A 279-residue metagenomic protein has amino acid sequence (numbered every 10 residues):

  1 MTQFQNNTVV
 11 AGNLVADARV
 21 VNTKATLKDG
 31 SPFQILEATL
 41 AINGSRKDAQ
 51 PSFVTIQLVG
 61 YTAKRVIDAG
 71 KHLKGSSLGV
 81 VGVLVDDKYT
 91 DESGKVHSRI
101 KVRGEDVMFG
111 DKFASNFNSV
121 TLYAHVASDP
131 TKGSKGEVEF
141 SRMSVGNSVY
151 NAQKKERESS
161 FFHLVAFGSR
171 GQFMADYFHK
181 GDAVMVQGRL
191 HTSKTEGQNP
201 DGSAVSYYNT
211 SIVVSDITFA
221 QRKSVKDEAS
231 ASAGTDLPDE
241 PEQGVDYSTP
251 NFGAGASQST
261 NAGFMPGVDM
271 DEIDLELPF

Functional and structural regions predicted by a protein language model:
M1-Q5, L73-M108: OB/S1-fold single-stranded nucleic-acid-binding modules and their adjacent gly/ser/pro-rich low-complexity linkers
M1-T8, A18-S31, S45-Q50, R65-D68 (+7 more regions): Acidic, gly/ser/pro-rich intrinsically disordered tails
V9-A16, L40, K74-D86, G104 (+3 more regions): OB-fold and OB-like beta-barrel modules that bind single-stranded nucleic acids
T23, A38, K194: Short histidine
E37-I42, T55-L58, V102-R103, R142-N147 (+2 more regions): Short, acidic/hydrophobic/Gly-rich beta-strand patch recurrent on exposed beta strands that often constitutes part
V59-T90, F167-Q198: Beta-rich strand-turn-strand
